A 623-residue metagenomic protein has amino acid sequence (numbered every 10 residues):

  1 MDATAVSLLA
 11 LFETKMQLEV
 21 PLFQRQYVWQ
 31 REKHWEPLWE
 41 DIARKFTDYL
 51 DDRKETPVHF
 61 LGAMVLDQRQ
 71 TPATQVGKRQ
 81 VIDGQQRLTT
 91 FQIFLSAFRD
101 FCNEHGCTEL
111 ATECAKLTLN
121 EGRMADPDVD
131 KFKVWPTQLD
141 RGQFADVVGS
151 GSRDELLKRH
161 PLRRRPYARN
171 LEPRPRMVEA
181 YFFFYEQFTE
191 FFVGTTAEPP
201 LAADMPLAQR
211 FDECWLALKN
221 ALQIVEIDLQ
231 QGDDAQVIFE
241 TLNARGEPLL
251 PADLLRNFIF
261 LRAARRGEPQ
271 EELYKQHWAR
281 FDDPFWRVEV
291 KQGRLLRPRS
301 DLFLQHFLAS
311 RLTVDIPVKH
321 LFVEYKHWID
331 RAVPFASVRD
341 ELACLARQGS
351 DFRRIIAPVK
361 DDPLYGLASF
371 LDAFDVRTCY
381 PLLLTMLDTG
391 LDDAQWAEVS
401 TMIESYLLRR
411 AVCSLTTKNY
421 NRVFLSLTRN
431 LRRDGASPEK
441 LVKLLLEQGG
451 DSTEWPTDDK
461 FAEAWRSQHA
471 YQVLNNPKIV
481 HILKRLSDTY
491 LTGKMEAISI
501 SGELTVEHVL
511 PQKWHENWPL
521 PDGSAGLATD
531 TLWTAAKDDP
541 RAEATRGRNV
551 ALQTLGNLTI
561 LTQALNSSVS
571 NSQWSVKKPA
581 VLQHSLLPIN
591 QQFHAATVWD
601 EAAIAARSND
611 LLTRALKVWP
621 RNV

Functional and structural regions predicted by a protein language model:
D2-V314, R548, N571-V623: Glycine- and hydrophobic-rich flexible loops that cap the catalytic core of alpha/beta enzyme folds
R44-G77, T313-P317, G435-H584: Betabetaalpha-Me/HNH-type nuclease active-site subdomain
T56, Q80-R87, C214-K219, I227-D234 (+10 more regions): Secondary-structure capping and boundary motifs in well-ordered enzyme cores
Q92-L95, F239, Y380-L387, E404 (+2 more regions): Short, amphipathic alpha-helical segments that act as regulatory/interfacial helices in nucleotide-processing proteins
A97, F101-E104, A244, P248 (+5 more regions): Amphipathic alpha-helical interaction surfaces
D146, E155, P161, A168 (+6 more regions): Long, low-complexity, intrinsically disordered segments enriched in glycines and aromatic residues
E198-P200, D228, A252-R485, P620-R621: A cross-family structural signal marking well-folded subdomains
E240-L242, D372-A373, T389, W396 (+2 more regions): Segments forming glycine/polar-rich beta-alpha architectures that bind adenosine-containing cofactors
